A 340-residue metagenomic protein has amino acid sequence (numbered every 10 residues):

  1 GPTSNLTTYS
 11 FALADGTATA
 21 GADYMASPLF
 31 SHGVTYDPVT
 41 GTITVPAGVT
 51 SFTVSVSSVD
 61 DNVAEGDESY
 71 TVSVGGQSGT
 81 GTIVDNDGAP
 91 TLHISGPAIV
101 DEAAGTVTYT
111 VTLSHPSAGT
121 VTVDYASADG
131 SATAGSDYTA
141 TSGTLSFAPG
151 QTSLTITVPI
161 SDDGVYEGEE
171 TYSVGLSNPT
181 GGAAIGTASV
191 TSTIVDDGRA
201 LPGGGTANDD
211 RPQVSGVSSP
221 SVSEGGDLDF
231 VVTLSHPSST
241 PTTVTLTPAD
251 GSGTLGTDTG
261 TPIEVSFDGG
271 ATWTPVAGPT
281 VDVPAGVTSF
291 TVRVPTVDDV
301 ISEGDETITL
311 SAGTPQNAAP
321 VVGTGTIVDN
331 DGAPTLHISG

Functional and structural regions predicted by a protein language model:
G1-G340: Short boundary segments that mark the start of a structured unit
